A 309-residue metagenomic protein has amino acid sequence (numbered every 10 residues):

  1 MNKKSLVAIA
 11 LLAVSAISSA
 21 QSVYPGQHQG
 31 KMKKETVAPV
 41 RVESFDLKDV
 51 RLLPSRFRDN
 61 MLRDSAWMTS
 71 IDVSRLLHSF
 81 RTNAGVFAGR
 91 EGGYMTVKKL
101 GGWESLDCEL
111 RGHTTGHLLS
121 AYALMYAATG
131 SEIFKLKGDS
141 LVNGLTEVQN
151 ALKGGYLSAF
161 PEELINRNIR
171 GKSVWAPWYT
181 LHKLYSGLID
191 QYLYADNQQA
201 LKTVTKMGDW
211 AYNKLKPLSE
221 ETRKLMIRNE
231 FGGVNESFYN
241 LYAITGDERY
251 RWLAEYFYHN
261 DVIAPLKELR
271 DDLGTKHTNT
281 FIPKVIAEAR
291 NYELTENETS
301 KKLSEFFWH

Functional and structural regions predicted by a protein language model:
M1-P25: Bacterial Sec-dependent N-terminal signal peptides
Q21-H309: Glycan-recognition and catalytic cores of secretory/periplasmic carbohydrate-active enzymes
